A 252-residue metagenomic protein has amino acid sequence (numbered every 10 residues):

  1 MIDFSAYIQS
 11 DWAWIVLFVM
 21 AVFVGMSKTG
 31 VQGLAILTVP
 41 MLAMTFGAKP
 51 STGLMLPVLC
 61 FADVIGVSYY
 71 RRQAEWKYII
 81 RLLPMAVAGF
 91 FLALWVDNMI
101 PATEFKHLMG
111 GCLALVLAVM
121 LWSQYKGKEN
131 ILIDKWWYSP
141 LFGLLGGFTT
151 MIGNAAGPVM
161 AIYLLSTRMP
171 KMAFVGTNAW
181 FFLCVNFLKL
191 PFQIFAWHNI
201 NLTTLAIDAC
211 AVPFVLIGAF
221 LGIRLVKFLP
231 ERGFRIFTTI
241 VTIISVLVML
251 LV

Functional and structural regions predicted by a protein language model:
M1-Y7, L94-E104, Q193-A206: Membrane-interface helix termini and inter-helical loops of multi-pass transporters
I2, V64-Q73, L108-D134, R224 (+1 more regions): Transmembrane helix exit motif
W14, L56, G110-L113, L117 (+4 more regions): Residues within membrane-spanning alpha-helices of integral membrane proteins, especially the hydrophobic core/packing
W14-I80, F142-G143, G147, G157-V215: Small-residue-rich hydrophobic segments that form or flank transmembrane alpha-helices in multi-pass membrane proteins
P40, L94, N98, I162 (+1 more regions): Small-residue-mediated transmembrane helix hinge/kink sites in multi-pass secondary transporters
E75-A86, L108-C112, I133-L141, A173-W180 (+1 more regions): Cytoplasmic-side transmembrane-helix entry/capping segments in multi-pass membrane proteins
L92, V96-D97, G147-A155, K189-Q193 (+1 more regions): Hydrophobic alpha-helical transmembrane segments in multi-pass integral membrane proteins
F220-V241: Interfacial loop-to-transmembrane junctions
